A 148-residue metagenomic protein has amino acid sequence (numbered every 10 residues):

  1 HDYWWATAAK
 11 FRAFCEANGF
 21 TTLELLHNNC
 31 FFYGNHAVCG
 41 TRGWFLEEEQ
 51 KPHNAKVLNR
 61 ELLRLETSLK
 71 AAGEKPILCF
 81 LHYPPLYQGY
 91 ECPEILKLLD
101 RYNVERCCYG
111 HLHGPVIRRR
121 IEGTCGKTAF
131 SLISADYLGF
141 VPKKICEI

Functional and structural regions predicted by a protein language model:
H1, E24-H27, L78-L81, V104-I117 (+1 more regions): Active-site neighborhood of phospho(di)ester-bond hydrolases with catalytic His/Asp-centered motifs
A6-L98: Conserved catalytic scaffold of divalent metal-dependent phosphoesterases
A9, F32, K56, K97-N103 (+1 more regions): Binuclear metal-dependent phosphoesterase catalytic core
C39-R42, Y109, E122: Short glycine-rich loop/turn motifs that provide flexible caps or phosphate-binding loops at active sites
